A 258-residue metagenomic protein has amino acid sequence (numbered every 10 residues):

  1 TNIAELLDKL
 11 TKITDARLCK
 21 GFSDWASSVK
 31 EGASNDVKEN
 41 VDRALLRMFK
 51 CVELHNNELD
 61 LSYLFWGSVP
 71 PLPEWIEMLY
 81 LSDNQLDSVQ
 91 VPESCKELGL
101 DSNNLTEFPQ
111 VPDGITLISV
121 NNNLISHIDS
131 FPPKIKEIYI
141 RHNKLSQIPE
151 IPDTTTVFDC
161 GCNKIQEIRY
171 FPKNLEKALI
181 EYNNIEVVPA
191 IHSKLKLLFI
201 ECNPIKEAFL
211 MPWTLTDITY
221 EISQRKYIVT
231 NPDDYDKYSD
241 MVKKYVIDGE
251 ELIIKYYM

Functional and structural regions predicted by a protein language model:
N2, K12-A16, G21-A26, K30 (+1 more regions): Cullin-RING E3 adaptor/co-adaptor recruitment helices
S23-S88, S94-D101: LRR N-terminal entry segment and analogous cap-like coil->beta motifs
N56, I76, C95, L105 (+10 more regions): Conserved hydrophobic position(s) of the canonical leucine-rich repeat
N57-L59, L79-L81, L98-L100, L117-V120 (+5 more regions): Conserved hydrophobic beta-strand positions in leucine-rich repeat
G67-L72, V89-V91, F108-V111, H127-F131 (+4 more regions): Canonical leucine-rich repeat
C162, K177-E186, S193-E250: Leucine-rich repeat domain C-terminal region
